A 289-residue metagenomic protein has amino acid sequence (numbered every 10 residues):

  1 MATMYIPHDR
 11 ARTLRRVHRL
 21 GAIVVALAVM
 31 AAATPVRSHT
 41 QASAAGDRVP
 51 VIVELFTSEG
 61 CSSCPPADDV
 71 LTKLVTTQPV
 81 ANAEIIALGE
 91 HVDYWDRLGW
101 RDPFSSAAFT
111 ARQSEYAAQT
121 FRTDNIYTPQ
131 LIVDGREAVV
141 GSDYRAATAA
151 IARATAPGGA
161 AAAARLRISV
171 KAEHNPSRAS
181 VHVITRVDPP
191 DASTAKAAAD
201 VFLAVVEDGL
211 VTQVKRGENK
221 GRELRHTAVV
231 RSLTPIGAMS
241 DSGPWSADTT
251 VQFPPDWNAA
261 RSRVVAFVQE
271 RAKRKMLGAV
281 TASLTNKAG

Functional and structural regions predicted by a protein language model:
A2-Y5, D47, I52, A192-A199: Polytopic transmembrane helical bundles with strong interfacial aromatic enrichment
Y5, H39-A42, R186: Structured catalytic-domain cores with a bias toward divalent-metal coordination
Y5-V24: Bacterial N-terminal signal peptides that target proteins for export
A11-L14, G46, L203: Juxtamembrane/transmembrane-helix boundary motifs in multi-pass membrane proteins
V25, V29-A33: Hydrophobic core
A32-Y127: Active-site-proximal cofactor/substrate-binding loop regions of enzyme domains
R101-T128, D134-G289: Short, conserved sequence motifs used for protein processing/export or organelle targeting and for catalysis
